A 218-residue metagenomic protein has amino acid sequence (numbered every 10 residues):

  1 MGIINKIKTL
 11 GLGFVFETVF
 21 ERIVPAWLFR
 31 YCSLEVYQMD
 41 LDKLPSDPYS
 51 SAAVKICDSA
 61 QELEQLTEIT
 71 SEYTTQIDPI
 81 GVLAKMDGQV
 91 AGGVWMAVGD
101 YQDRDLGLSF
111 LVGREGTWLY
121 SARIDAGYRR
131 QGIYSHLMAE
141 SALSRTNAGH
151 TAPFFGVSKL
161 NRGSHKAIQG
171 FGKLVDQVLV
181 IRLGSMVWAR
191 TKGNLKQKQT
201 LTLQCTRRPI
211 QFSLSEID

Functional and structural regions predicted by a protein language model:
M1-S71: Acyl-donor-binding surface of acyltransferase catalytic domains
R30-Y37, L174-A189: Conserved catalytic-core motifs of GNAT/GCN5-like acyltransferases
I77-P79, K85-T117, S121: Conserved acyl-donor/pantetheine-binding loop and adjacent beta-alpha core of acyl/acetyltransferases and related
S121-I124, R130-N147, G170: Conserved acetyl-CoA-binding loop-helix of GNAT-fold acetyltransferases
R145-V157: Conserved GNAT acetyl-CoA-binding A-motif
F155-S164, R182, M186: Conserved beta-strand-loop-alpha-helix junction that forms the acyl-donor binding cleft
K159-V178: Conserved active-site alpha-helix within GNAT-family acetyltransferase domains
C205-D218: Long, compositionally biased intrinsically disordered regions
